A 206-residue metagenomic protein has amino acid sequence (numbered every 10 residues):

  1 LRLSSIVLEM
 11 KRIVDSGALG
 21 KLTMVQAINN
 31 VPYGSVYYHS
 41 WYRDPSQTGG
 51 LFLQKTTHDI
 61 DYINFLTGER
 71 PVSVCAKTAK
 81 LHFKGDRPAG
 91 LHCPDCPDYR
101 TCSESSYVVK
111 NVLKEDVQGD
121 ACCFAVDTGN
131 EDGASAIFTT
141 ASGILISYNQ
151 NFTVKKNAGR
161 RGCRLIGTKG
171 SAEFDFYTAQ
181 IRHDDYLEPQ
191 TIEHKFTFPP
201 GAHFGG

Functional and structural regions predicted by a protein language model:
R2-A121, A136: Predominantly a Rossmann-like dinucleotide-binding segment in NAD(P)-dependent oxidoreductases
G20, G143-L145: Coil-to-beta-strand transition motifs
Q26, N149, I166: Residue-level detector of conserved, well-ordered beta-strand and adjacent loop positions that form binding/recognition
R70-A76, L145-Y148, S171-D175: Acidic/polar loop patches that form or flank catalytic/metal-binding clefts of enzymes that bind anionic ligands
K80-S142, T153-K155, R160-G206: C-terminal glycine/acidic-rich active-site capping loop/insertion
